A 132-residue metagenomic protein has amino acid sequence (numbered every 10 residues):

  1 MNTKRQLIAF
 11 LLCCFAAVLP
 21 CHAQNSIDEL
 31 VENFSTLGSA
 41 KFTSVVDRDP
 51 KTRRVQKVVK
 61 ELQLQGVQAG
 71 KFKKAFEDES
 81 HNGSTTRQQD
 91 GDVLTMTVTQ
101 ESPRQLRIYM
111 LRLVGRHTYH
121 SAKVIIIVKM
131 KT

Functional and structural regions predicted by a protein language model:
M1-I8: Bacterial N-terminal signal peptides that target proteins for export
A9-V18: Bacterial N-terminal signal peptides
V18-Q24: Sec/Tat signal peptide C-region and signal peptidase I cleavage site
Q24-K41: Short N-terminal segments immediately surrounding and downstream of signal-peptide cleavage
G38-F42, V46, K51: Short, surface-exposed polybasic-aromatic patches that bind anionic ligands, especially phosphate groups
P50-M96: Mature extracytoplasmic domains of secretory-pathway proteins
N82-T132: Surface-exposed, polar helix/loop patches in the mature regions of secreted/periplasmic/lumenal proteins that form
